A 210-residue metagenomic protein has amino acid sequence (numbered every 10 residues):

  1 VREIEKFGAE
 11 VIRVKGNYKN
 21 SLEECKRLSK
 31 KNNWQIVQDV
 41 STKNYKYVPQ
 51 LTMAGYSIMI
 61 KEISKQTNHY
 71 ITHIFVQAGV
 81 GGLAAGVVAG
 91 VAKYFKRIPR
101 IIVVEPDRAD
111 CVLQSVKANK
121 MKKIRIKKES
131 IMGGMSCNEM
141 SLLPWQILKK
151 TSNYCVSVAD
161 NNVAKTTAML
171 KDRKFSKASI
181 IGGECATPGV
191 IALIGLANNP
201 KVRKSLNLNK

Functional and structural regions predicted by a protein language model:
V1-K210: PLP-dependent amino-acid enzyme catalytic core
